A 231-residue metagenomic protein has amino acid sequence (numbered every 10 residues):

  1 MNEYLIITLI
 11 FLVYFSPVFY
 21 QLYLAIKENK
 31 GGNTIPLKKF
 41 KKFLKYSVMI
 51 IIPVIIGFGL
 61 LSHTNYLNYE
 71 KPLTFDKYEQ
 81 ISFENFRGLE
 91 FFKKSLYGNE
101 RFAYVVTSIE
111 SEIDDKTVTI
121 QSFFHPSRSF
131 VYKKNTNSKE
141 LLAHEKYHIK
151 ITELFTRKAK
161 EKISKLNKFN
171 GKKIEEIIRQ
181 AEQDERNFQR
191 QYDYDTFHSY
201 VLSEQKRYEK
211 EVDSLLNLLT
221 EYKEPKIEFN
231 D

Functional and structural regions predicted by a protein language model:
M1-N29: Membrane-embedded alpha-helical segments of integral membrane proteins
L24-K45: Amphipathic, cytosolic membrane-interfacial segments at TM-TM junctions
K39-T64: Internal/C-terminal transmembrane anchor helices
H63-K77: Ser/Thr/Pro/Gly-rich low-complexity linker/stalk segments immediately outside membranes or between
L73-E90, S95-Y97, S108-D115, I120 (+2 more regions): Metalloprotease/metallohydrolase-associated module, dominated by Zn2+-dependent proteases
T117-K134, K158: Short acidic, glycine/tyrosine-flanked loop/strand segments centered on an H-E-D-like triad
E140-E153: Active-site recognition of the HExxH zinc-binding catalytic motif
T152-F169: A short beta-strand-loop micro-motif that forms or neighbors metal/cofactor- and ligand-binding patches at active-site
